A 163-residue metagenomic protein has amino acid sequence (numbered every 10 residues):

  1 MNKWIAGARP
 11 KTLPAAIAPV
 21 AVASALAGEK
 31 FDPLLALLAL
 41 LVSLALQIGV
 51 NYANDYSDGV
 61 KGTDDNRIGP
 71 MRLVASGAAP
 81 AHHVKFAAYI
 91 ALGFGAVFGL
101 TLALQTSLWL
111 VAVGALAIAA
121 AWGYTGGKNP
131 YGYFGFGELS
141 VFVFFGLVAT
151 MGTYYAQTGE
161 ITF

Functional and structural regions predicted by a protein language model:
M1, Y56-A79: Cytosolic, membrane-interface loops and tails of multi-pass inner-membrane proteins
M1-L38, V42, N129: Topogenic membrane-insertion module of multi-pass membrane proteins
P19, V42, L46, V50 (+3 more regions): Alpha-helical transmembrane segments of multipass membrane proteins
V20, E29-N54, V111-W122, T162-F163: Membrane-embedded alpha-helical segments that form the functional core of polytopic membrane enzymes, especially those
K30, S57-K61, K128, A156-I161: Membrane-interfacial segments
I48, Y52-K61, L139: Generic detector of well-ordered alpha-helical packing
R72-E160: Intramembrane alpha-helical segments
